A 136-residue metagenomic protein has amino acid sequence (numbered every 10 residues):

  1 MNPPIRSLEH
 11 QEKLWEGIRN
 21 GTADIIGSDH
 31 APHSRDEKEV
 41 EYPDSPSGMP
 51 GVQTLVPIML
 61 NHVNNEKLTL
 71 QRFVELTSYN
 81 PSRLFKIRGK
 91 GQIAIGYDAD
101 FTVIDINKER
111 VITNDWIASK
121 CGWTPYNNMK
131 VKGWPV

Functional and structural regions predicted by a protein language model:
M1-E9, P46-P50, T124-G133: A short acidic, glycine-rich active-site loop that binds or catalyzes chemistry on phosphate/adenosine moieties
M1-I26: Histidine/acidic residue-rich metal-binding segments in metalloenzymes
M1-N2, E37, L76-N80, E109-A118: Short linear motifs at secondary-structure transitions and domain/linker junctions
E9-E16, L55-N61, V131-V136: Short C-terminal domain-edge/linker segments immediately following a structured domain
H10-L14, G89-K90, T124: A generic local structural motif
G17-I26, A31-I106: His/Asp/Glu-enriched, well-ordered alpha-helical/loop segment that forms or immediately abuts the divalent-metal
D44, D98-V136: C-terminal cap of metal-dependent C-N hydrolases
